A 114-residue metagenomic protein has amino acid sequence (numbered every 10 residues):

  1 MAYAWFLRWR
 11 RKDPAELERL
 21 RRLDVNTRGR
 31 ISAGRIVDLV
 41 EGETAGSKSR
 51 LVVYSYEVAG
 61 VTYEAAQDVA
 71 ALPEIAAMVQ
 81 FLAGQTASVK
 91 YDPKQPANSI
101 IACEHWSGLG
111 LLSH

Functional and structural regions predicted by a protein language model:
A2-H114: Oxidizing extracytosolic/periplasmic lumen-facing domains of membrane-embedded or membrane-associated proteins
